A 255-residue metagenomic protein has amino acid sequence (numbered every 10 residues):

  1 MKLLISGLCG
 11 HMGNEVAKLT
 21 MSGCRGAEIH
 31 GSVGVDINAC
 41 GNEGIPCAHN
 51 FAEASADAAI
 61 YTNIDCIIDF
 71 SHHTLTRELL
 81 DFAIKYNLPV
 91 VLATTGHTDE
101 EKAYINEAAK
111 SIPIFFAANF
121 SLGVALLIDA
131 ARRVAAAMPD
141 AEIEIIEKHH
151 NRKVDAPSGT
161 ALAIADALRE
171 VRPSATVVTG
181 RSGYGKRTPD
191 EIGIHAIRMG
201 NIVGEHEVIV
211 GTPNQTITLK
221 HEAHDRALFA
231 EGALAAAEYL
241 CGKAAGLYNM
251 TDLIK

Functional and structural regions predicted by a protein language model:
M1: Nucleotide donor/acceptor-binding cores
L4-S6, H11-D57, P139-K255: C-terminal substrate-binding/catalytic lobe of Rossmann-fold NAD(P)-dependent oxidoreductases
G31, C47, V90-V91, I114-F116: Hydrophobic beta-strand scaffold residues
D36-I37, T95-H97, N119-S121, K148-H150: Short, ordered loop/turn segments at secondary-structure junctions
A58-N63: Glycine-rich phosphate-binding loop signature in dinucleotide/nucleotide-binding domains
I67-I68: N-terminal Rossmann-like NAD(P) cofactor-binding module of classical short-chain dehydrogenase/reductase
T74, E78-D81, K85, T94-I114 (+2 more regions): Rossmann-fold NAD(P)-binding glycine/threonine-rich loop
P89, A108-A117, T212-L219: Glycine/charged-rich beta-loop-alpha catalytic/anionic-binding loops adjacent to active sites
